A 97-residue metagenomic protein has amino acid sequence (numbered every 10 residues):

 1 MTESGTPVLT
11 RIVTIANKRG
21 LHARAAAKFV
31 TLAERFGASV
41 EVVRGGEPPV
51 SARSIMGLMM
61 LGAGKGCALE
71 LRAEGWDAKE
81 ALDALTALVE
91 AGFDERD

Functional and structural regions predicted by a protein language model:
M1, V8, A16-R19: Positively charged, low-complexity intrinsically disordered leader regions
S4-V8, E47-P48: Short, glycine- and charge-enriched coil/turn segments that flank and shape catalytic ligand pockets
T6-I12, A68-E70: Intrinsic-disorder/low-complexity, polar/charged segments enriched in Ser/Thr/Lys/Arg/Asp/Glu/Gln
T14-G64: Compact, glycine-rich, soluble single-domain proteins
G64-D97: C-terminal structural segments of small proteins and small subunits
